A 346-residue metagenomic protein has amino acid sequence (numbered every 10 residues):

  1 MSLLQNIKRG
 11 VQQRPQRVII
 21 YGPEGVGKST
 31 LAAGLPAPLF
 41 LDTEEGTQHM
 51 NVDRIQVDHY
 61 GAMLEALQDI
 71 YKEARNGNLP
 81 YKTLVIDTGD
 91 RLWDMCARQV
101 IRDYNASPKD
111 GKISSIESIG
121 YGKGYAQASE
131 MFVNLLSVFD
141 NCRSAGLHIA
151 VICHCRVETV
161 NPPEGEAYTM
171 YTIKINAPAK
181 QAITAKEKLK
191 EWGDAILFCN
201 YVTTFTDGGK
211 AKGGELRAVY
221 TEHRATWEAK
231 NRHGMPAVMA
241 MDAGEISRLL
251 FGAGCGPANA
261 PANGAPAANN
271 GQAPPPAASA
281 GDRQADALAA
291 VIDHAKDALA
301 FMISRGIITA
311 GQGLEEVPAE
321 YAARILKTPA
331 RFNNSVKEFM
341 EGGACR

Functional and structural regions predicted by a protein language model:
S2, N6-I86, D90-R98, P274-D286: Conserved P-loop
Q5, V11-R14, V26, G34-L35 (+5 more regions): Interfaces that engage single-stranded nucleic acids at replication/repair/recombination sites
T30-A32, N141, K188-L189: Hydrophobic/aromatic ligand-binding patch that stacks against planar heteroaromatic rings of cofactors or nucleotides
P38-F40, I149, I196-F198: Short, well-ordered beta-strand core segments
E44-Q48, D90-R91, C155-V160, V202-F205 (+1 more regions): Conserved nucleotide-binding/hydrolysis micro-motifs of P-loop NTPases
V57-Q68, N78, T83, Y121-L136 (+1 more regions): Amphipathic alpha-helical transducer elements in NTP-driven molecular machines
R91-T184: P-loop NTPase motor core
N161-A278, D282: Conserved GTP-binding G-domain of TRAFAC-class P-loop NTPases and closely related GTPase folds
